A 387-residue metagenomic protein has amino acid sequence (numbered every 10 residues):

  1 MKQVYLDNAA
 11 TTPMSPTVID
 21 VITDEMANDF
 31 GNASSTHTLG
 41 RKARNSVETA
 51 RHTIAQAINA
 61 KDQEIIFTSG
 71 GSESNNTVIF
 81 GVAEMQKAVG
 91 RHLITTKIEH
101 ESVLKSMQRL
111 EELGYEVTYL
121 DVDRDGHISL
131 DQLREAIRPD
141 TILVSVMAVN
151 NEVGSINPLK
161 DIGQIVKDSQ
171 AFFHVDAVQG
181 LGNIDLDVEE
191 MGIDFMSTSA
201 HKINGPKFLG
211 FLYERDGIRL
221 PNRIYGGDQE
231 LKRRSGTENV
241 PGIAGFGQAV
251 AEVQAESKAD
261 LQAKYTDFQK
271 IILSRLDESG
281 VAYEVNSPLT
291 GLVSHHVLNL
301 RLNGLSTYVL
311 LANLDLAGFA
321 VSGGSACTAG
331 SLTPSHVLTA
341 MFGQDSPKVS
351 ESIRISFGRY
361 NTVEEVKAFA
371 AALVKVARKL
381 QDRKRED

Functional and structural regions predicted by a protein language model:
M1-D387: Pyridoxal 5′-phosphate
